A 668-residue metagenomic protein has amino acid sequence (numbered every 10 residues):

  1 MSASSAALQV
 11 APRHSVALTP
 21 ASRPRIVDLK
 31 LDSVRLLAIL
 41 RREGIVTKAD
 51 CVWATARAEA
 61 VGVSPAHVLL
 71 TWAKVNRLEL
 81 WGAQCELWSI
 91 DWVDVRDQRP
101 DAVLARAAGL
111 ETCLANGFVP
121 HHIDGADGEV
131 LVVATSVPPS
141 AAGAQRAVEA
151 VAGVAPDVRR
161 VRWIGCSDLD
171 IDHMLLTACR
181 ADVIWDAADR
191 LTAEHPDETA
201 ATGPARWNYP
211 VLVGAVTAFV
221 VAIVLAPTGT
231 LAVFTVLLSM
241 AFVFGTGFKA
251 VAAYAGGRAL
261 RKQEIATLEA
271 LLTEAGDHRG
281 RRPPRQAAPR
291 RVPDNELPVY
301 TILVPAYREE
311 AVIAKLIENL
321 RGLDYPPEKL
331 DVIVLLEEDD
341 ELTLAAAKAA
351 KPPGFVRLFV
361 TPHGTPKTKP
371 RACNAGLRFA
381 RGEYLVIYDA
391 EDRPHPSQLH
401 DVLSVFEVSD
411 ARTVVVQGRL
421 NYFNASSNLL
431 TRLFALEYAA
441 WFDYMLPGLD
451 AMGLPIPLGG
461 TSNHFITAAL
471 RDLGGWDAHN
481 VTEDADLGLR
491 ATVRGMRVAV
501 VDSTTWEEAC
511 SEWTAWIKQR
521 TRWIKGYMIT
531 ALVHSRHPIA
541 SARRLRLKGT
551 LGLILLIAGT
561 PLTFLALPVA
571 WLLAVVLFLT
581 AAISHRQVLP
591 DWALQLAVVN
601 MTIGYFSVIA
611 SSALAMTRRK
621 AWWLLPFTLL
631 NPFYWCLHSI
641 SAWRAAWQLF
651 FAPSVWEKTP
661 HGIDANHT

Functional and structural regions predicted by a protein language model:
S4, L169-A178, A193, F248-V299 (+3 more regions): Juxtamembrane C-terminal module of membrane proteins
L70-A155: Polyanionic, low-complexity intrinsically disordered segments
H173-V216: Cytosolic-side membrane-insertion boundary helix
P298-T301, D331, R471, D486: Cell-envelope/extracellular polymer assembly enzymes that use nucleotide-activated donors
R321-G364: Acidic donor-binding segment of Leloir-type glycosyltransferases
A349-E383, P396-V481, W513, T521-L532: Long helical/loop segments within the catalytic core of UDP-sugar-dependent glycosyltransferases, especially the large
D389-R393, W476-H479, A491: The conserved acidic donor/metal-binding loop of glycosyltransferases
G488-W506: Catalytic donor-sugar/metal-binding loop of nucleotide-sugar-dependent glycosyltransferases
